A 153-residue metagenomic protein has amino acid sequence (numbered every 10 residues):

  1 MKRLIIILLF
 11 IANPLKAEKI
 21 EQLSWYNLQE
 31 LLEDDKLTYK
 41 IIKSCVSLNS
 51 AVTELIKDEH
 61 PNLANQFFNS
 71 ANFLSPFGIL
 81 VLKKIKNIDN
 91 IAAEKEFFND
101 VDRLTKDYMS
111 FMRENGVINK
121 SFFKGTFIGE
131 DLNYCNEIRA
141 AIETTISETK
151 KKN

Functional and structural regions predicted by a protein language model:
R3-P14: Sec-dependent N-terminal signal peptides
L4, A17-Q22, N153: Helical anchoring/docking segments at protein termini
I5, S50-A51, A140: Residue-level marker of positions within ordered structural domains that often coincide with functionally constrained
N13, I41-I42, D131: Generic detector of short, well-ordered, non-transmembrane alpha-helical segments enriched in hydrophobic residues
E18-K36: Short N-terminal segments immediately surrounding and downstream of signal-peptide cleavage
E30, L55, E59, T144-K152: Extended amphipathic alpha-helical interaction segments
L31-I88: Short N-proximal segments of mature Sec-exported proteins
S75-N153: Compact alpha-helical subdomains of small soluble proteins
